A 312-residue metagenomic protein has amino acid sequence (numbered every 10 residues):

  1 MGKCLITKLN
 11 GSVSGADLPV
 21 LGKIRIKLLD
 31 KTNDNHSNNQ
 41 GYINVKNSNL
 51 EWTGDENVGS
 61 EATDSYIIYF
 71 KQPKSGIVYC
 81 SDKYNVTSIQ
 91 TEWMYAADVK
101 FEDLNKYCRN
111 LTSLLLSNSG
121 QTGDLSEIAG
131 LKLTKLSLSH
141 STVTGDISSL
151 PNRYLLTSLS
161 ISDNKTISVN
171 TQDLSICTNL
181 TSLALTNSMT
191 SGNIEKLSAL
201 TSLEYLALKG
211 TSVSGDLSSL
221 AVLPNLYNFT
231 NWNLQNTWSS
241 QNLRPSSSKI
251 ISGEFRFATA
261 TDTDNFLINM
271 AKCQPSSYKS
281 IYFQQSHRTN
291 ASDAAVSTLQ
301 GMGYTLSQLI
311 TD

Functional and structural regions predicted by a protein language model:
M1-L18, I310: Enriched but not universal
G15, K31-I43, N85-I89, H287-A291: Short, surface-exposed beta-strand/loop "edge" segments at domain boundaries and coil↔beta transitions
L18-P19, L50: Intrinsically disordered, low-complexity linker/terminal regions across diverse proteins
V20-R25, D30-G41, A62-D64, Q72-G76: Short tyrosine-centred short linear motifs in exposed loops/low-complexity segments
K46-Q121, G130-L133: LRR N-terminal entry segment and analogous cap-like coil->beta motifs
T91-A96, L115-Q121, K132, S137-V143 (+9 more regions): Concave beta-strand-loop units of leucine-rich repeat
E102-Y107, S126-L131, I147-R153, T171-C177 (+5 more regions): A structural signal for leucine-rich repeat
A291-D312: Extracellular/surface-exposed low-complexity segments
